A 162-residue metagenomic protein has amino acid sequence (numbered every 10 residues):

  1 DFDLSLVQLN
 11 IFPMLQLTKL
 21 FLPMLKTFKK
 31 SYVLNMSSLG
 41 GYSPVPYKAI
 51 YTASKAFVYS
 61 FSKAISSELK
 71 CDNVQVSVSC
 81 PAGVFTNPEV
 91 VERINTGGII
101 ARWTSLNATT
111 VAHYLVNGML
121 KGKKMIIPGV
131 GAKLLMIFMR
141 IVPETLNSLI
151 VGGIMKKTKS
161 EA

Functional and structural regions predicted by a protein language model:
D1-Q8: Active-site Tyr-X3-Lys motif and surrounding loop/helix of classical short-chain dehydrogenase/reductase
T18, S54: Active-site helix of classical SDR
L20-K29: A short helix-coil junction within the Rossmann-fold of NAD(P)-dependent oxidoreductases
S38: Residue(s) in the substrate-gating loop at a strand-loop-helix junction that position the organic substrate next
S43, K63-Q75: Active-site-adjacent segment of SDR/Rossmann-fold oxidoreductases
V45-A49: Active-site loop immediately N-terminal to the catalytic Tyr-X3-Lys motif of short-chain dehydrogenase/reductase
C71-G131, T145: SDR active-site lid
